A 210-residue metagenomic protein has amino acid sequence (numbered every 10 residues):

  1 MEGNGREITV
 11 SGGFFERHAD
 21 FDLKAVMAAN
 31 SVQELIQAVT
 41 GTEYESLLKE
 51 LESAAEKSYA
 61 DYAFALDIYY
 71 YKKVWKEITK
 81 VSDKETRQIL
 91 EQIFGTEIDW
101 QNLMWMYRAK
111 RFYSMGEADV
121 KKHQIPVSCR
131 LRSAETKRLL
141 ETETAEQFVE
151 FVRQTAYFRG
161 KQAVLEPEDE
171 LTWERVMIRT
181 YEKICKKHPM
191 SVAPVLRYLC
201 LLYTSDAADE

Functional and structural regions predicted by a protein language model:
M1-E2: An N-terminal, globular interaction/scaffold subdomain
G5, T9-M27, T144, V152-T155: Long acidic/polar interaction regions in large eukaryotic complex-forming proteins
G5-R6, S114-M115, M190: Alpha-helix capping and inter-helical loop/turn segments
A29-E182: A contiguous, surface-oriented mixed alpha/beta subdomain in the mid-to-C-terminal portion of proteins that forms
Q88-T96, A193-L202: Short, recurring structural edge motifs at helix starts
W100-M104, A193, S205: Non-catalytic, well-ordered alpha-helical scaffold segments
Y181, C185, P189-Y198: Long amphipathic all-alpha helical oligomerization modules
Y203-D209: Conserved small/polar residues in nucleotide/adenosyl-binding loops
